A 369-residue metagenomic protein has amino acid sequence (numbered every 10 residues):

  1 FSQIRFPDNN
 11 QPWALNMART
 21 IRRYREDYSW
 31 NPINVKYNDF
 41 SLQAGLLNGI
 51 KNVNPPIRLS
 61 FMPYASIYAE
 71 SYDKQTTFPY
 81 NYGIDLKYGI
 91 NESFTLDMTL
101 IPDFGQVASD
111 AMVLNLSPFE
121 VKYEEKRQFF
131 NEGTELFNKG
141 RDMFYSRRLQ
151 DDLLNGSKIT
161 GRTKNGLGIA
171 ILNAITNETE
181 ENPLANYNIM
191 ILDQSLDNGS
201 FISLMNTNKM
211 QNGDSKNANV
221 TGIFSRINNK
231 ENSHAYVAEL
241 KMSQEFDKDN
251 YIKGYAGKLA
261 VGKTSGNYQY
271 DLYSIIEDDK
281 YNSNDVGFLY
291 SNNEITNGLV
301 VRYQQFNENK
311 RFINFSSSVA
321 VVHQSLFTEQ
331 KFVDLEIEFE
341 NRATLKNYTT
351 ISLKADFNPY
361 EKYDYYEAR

Functional and structural regions predicted by a protein language model:
F1-Q194, S200-L204: Structural preference for beta-rich elements and adjacent junctions enriched in aromatics
M17-R19, P63-I67, L100-P102, I171-N173 (+5 more regions): Transmembrane beta-barrel strands of outer-membrane/channel proteins
R22-Y24, E70-Y72, F94-D97, D103-A108 (+6 more regions): Flexible loop/turn segments at secondary-structure boundaries
I57, T76-Y82, D151-N155, P183-N188 (+4 more regions): Residues that define the transmembrane beta-barrel architecture of outer-membrane proteins
S60, Y64, G83-I84, G156-K158 (+7 more regions): Membrane-embedded beta-strand positions in outer-membrane beta-barrel channels/transporters
D152, T160, E231, A235-R369: Exposed, low-structure sequence patches enriched in small/polar residues
N155, I171-N173, N186-N188, Q194 (+10 more regions): Polar/charged side chains located within well-ordered beta-strands of beta-rich proteins
E178-E181, A185-Y187, D197-L259, D278: Beta-propeller domains
